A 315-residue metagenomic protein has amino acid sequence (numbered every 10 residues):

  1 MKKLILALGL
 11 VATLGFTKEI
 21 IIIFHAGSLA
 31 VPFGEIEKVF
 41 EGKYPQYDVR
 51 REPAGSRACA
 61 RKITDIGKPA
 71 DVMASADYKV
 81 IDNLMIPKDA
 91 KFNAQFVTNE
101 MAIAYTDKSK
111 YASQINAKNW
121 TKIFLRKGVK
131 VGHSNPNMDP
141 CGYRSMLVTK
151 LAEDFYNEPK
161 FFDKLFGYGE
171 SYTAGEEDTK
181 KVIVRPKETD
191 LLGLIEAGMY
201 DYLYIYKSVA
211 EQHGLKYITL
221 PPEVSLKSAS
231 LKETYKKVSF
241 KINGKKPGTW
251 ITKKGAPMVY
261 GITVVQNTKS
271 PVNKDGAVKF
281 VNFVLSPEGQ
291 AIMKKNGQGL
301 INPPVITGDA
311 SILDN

Functional and structural regions predicted by a protein language model:
M1-L4, Y204: Positively charged n-region of N-terminal signal peptides that target proteins for export
I5-T17: Hydrophobic h-region of N-terminal signal peptides that target proteins for export in Gram-negative bacteria
T17-Y44, D48-R57, R61-I66, D77 (+2 more regions): Exported/periplasmic ABC-transporter solute-binding proteins
I66, A70-A74, I81-Q95: Short beta-strand-centered segments that line the small-molecule binding cleft or hinge of alpha/beta clamshell
F96-E100: Acidic, polar low-complexity intrinsically disordered regions
